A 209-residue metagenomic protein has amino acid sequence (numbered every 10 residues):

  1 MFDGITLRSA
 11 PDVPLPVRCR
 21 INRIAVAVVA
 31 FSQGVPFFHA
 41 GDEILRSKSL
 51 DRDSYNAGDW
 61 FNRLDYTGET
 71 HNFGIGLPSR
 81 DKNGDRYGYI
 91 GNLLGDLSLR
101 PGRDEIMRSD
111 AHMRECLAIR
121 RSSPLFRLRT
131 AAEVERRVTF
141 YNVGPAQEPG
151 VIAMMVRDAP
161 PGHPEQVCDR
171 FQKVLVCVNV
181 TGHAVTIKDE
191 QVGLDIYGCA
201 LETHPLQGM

Functional and structural regions predicted by a protein language model:
M1-L175, V180-I187, L194: Loop/helix patches that line or flank the sugar-binding groove of alpha-linked glycan CAZymes
G182-M209: C-terminal beta-sandwich/jelly-roll accessory domains of carbohydrate-active enzymes
